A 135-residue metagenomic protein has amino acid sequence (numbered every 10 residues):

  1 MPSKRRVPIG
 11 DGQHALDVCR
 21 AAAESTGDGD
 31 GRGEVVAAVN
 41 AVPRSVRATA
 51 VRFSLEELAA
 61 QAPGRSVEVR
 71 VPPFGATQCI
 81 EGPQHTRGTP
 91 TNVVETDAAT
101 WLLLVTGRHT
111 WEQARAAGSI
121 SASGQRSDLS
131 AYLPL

Functional and structural regions predicted by a protein language model:
M1-L135: Feature captures hydrophobic
